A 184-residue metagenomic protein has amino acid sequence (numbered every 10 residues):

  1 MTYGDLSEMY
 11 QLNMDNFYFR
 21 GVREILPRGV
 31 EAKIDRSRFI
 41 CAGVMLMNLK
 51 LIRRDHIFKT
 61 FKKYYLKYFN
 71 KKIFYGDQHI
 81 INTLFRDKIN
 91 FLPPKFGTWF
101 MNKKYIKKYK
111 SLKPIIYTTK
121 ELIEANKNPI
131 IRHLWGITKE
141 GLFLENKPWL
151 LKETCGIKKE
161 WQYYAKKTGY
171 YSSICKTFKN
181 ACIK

Functional and structural regions predicted by a protein language model:
M1-L26, R38-I40, V44-M47, R54: GT-A fold catalytic core of metal-dependent nucleotide-sugar glycosyltransferases, centered on the diacidic
G4-L6, E31-A32, N102-K104: A short acidic (Asp/Glu
E8-Q11, I34-D35, I80-I81, K120-L122: Short, flexible, glycine/charge-rich loop motifs used to bind or transfer phosphoryl groups or to couple energy/partner
D15-R36, F143-K152: A short, conserved beta-to-alpha structural element at the edge of catalytic cores that scaffolds binding
A42-K184: A glycosyltransferase accessory/donor-loop signature
